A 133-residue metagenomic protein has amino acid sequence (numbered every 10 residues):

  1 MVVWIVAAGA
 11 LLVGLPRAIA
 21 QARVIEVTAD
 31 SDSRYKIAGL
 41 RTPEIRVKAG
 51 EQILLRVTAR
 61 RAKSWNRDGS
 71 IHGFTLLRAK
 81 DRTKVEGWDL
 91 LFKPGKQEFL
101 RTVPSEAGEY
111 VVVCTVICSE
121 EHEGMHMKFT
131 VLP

Functional and structural regions predicted by a protein language model:
V2-V13: Bacterial N-terminal signal peptides
L15-P133: Extracytoplasmic copper-binding redox domains, predominantly the cupredoxin/blue-copper superfamily
